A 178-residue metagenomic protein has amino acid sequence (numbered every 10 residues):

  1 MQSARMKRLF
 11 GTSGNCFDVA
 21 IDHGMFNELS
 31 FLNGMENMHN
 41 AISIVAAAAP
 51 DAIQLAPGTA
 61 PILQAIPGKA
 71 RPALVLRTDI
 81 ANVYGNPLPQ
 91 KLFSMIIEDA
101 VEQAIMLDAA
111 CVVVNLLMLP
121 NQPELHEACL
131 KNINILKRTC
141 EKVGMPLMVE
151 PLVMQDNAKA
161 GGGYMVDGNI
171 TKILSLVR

Functional and structural regions predicted by a protein language model:
M1-S13, F17: N-terminal basic/disordered segments at the start of proteins
C16-L55, T59-K69, A73-Y84, L88-R178: Alpha/beta enzyme core
